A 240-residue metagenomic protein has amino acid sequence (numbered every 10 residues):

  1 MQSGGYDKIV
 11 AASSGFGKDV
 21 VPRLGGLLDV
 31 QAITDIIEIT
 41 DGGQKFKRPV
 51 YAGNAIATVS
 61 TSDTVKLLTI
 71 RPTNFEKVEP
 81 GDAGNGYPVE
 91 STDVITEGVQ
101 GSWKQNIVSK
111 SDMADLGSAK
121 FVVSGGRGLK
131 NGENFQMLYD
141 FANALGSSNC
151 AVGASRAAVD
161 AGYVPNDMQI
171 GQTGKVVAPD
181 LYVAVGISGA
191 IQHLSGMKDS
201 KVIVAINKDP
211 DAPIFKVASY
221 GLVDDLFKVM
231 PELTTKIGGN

Functional and structural regions predicted by a protein language model:
M1-N240: N-terminal glycine-rich FAD/FM-binding segment characteristic of electron-transfer flavoproteins
